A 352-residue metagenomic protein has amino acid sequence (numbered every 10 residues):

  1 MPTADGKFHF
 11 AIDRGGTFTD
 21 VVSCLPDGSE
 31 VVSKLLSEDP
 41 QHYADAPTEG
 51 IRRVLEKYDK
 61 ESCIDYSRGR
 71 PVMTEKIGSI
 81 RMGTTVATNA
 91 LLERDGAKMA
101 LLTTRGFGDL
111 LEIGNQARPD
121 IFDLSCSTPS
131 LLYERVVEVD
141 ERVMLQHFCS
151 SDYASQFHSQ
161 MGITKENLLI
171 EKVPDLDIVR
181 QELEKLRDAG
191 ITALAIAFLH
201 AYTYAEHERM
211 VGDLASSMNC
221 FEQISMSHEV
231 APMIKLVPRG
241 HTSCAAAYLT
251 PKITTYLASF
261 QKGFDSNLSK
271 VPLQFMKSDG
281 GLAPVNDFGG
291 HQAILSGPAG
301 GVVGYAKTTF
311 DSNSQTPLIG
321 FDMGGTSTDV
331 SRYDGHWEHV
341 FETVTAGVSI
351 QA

Functional and structural regions predicted by a protein language model:
M1-A352: N-terminally biased helix-coil "hinge/interface" segments that flank
